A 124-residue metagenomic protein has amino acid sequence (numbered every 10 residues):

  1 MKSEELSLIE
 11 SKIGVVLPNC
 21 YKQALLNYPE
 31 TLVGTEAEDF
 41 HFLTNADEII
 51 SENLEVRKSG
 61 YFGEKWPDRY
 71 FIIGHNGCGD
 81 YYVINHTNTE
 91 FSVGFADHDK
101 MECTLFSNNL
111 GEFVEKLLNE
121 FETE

Functional and structural regions predicted by a protein language model:
M1-Y82, F121-E124: A surface-exposed partner-binding patch
K2, D47, D99, C103-F106: Intrinsic-disorder-associated interaction segments
G74-G79, T87-N88, H98-K100: Short, flexible beta-strand-to-coil junctions
V83-H86, L105-F106: Short conserved micro-motifs at the rims of enzyme active sites and ligand-binding pockets
G94-F95: Short, compact, well-ordered microdomains
C103-E124: Compact, glycine/acidic-enriched structural inserts
